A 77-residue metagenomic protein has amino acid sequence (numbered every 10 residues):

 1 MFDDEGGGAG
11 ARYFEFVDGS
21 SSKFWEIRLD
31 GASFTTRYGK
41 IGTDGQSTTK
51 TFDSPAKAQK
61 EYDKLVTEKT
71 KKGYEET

Functional and structural regions predicted by a protein language model:
M1-V17: Negatively charged, low-complexity tracts enriched in Asp/Glu with abundant Ser/Thr
D3-G8, I41-T43, K50-T51: C-terminal alpha-helical interaction appendages
F14, T48-F52: Generic detection of short hydrophobic beta-strand segments and adjacent strand-loop junctions
V17-K23: A charge-rich, low-complexity, intrinsically flexible signal that marks solvent-exposed coils, linkers, repeats
K23-T49: Short aromatic-glycine-(Arg/Gly/Cys) micro-motifs in beta-strand/loop hairpins
D53-K71: A short, charged, amphipathic alpha-helix used as a generic interaction element across diverse proteins
K71-T77: Short, mixed-charge low-complexity intrinsically disordered segments
